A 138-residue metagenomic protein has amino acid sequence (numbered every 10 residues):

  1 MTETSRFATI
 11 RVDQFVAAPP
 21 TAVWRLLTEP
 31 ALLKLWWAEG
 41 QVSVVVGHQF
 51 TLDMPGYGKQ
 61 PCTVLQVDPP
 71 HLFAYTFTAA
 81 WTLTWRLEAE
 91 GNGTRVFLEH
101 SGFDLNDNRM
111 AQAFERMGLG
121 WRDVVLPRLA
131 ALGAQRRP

Functional and structural regions predicted by a protein language model:
M1-Q41: Hydrophobic ligand-binding cavity/cleft-lining segments
F7-D13, P20, Q49, K59 (+3 more regions): Intrinsic-disorder/low-complexity, polar/charged segments enriched in Ser/Thr/Lys/Arg/Asp/Glu/Gln
T9, F77-D123: Beta-strand/loop substructures that line and gate deep hydrophobic ligand-binding cavities in soluble
Q14, C62-Q66, T82-A89: Hydrophobic/aromatic beta-strand elements that line small-molecule binding cavities or substrate pockets in beta-rich
V23, L33, F50, V64 (+4 more regions): Hydrophobic pocket/interface hotspot
T28, V125-R128: Short, contiguous alpha-helical
L35-A79: Glycine-rich portal/gate segments that line the openings of hydrophobic small-molecule binding cavities
A130-P138: Short, highly charged C-terminal tails/helix-capping segments
